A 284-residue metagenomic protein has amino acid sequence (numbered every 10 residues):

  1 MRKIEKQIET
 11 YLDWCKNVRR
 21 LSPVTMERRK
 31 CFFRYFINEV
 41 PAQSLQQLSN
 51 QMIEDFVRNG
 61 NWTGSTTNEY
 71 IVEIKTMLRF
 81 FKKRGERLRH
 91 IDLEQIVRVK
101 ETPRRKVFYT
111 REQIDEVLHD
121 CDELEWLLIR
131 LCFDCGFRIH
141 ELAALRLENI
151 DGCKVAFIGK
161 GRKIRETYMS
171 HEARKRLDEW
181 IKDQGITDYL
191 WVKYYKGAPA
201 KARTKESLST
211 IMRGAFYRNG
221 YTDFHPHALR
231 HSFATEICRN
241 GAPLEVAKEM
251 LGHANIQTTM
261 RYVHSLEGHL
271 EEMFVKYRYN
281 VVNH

Functional and structural regions predicted by a protein language model:
M1-R2, Y277-H284: C-terminal secondary-structure termini that scaffold catalytic or DNA-interacting sites
E9-R104: N-terminal core-binding DNA-recognition domain of tyrosine recombinases/integrases
M26, I74, L128-I129, G136-L145 (+1 more regions): Alpha-helix N-cap/helix-start motif at helix boundaries, enriched for small hydrophobics
P103, V107-I139, K163: Basic, Lys/Arg- and aromatic-enriched nucleic-acid-binding interface segment
F108, G161, L251, I256-K276: Catalytic-site neighborhood detector that most strongly recognizes the C-terminal catalytic loop/helix of tyrosine
H119, T167, I186, S209-E249: Short, basic (Lys/Arg/His-rich) helix/loop patches that form interaction surfaces in the mid-to-C-terminal regions
C135, H140, A144-E179: Conserved tyrosine-mediated DNA breakage-rejoining catalytic core shared by Y-recombinases
S170-Y221: Active-site/catalytic core of tyrosine-dependent DNA strand-transfer enzymes
